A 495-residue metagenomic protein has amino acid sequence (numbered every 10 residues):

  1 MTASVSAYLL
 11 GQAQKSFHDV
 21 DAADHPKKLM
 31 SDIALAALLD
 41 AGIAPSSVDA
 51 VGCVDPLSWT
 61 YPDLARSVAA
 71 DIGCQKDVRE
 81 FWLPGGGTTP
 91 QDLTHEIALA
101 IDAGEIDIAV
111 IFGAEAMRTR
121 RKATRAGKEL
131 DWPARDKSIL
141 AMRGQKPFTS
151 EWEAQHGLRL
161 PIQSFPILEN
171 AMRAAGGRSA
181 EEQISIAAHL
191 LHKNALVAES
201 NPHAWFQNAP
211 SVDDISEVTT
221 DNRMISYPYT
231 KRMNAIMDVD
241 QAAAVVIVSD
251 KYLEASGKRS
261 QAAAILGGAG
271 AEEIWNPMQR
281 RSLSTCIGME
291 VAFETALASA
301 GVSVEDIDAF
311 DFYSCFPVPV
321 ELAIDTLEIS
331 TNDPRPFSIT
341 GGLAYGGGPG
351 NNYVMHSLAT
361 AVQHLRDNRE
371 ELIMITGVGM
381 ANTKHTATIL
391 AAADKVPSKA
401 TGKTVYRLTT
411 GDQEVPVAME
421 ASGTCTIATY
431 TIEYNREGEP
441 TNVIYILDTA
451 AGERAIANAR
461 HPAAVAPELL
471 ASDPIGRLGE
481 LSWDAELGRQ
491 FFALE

Functional and structural regions predicted by a protein language model:
M1-L83, D102-A103, V110-V239, A243-V245 (+4 more regions): Conserved "HGTGT" condensation-loop signature of ketosynthase/thiolase-family condensing enzymes that catalyze
S46, I106-D107, E370-I373: Nucleotide donor/acceptor-binding cores
G346-V354, L365, E370, M374: A conserved active-site cap/scaffold subdomain adjacent to cofactor or substrate pockets
V378: Conserved anion/nucleotide-ligand pocket segment
T383: Gly/Pro-rich active-site capping loops and adjacent beta-alpha segments that organize cofactor/substrate pockets
